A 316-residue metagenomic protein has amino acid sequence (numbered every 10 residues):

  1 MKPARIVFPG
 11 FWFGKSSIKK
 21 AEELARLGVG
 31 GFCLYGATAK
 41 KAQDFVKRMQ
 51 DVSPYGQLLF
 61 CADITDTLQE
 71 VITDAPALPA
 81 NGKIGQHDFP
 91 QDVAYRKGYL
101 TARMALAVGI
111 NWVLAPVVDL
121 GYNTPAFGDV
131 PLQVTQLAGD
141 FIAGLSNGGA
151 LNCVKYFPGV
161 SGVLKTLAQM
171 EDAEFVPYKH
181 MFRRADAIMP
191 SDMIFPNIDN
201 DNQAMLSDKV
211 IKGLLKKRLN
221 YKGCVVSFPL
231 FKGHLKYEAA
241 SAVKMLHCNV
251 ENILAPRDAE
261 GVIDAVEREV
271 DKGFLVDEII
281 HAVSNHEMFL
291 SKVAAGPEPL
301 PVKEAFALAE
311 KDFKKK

Functional and structural regions predicted by a protein language model:
M1-G10, K155, G159, K212-H234: Mobile, glycine- and charge-enriched loop segments and immediately flanking short secondary-structure elements within
M1-G28, K217, K236-K316: Preference for extracellular/luminal or secreted protein segments
P3-R5, V29-G30, P54-L59, G109-N111 (+3 more regions): Short, well-ordered coil/turn segments that N-cap beta-strands
K19-L24, T101, V108-I110, I142-L145 (+2 more regions): Structured alpha-helical segments in the cores of large, soluble enzyme domains
E22-L137, Y156, S161-Q169, S191-A204 (+1 more regions): Enzymes and membrane/adaptor proteins characterized by extended Gly/Ser/Thr/Asp/Glu-rich, aromatic-dotted
V46-P54, L106, A138-N147, S207-N220: Surface-exposed amphipathic alpha-helices with a cationic face
L137-Y156, L164, A168-A187: Phosphate/pyrophosphate-binding betaalpha-module
H180-I198, G223: Oxyanion-binding "anion nests"
